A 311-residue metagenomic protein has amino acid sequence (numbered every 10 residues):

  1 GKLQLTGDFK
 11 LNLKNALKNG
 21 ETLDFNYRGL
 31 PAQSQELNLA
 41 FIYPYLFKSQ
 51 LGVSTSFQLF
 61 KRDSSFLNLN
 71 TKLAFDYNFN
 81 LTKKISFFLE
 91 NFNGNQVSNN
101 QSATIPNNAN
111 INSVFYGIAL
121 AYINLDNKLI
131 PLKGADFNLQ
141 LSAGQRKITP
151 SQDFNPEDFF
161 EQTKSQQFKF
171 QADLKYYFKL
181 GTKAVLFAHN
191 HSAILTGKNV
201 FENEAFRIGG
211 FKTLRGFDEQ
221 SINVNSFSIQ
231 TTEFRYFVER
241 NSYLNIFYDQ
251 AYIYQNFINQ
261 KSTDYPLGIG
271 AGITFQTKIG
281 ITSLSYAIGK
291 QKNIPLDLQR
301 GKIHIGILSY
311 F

Functional and structural regions predicted by a protein language model:
G1-L3, Q255-L267, I294-L296: Small/polar, glycine/serine/threonine/aspartate-rich low-complexity segments that form flexible
G1-L3, S113, G117-V238, I246-Q250 (+1 more regions): C-terminal outer-membrane beta-barrel translocator/porin domains of Gram-negative envelope proteins and their
G1-N138, V224, I281, S285-F311: Gram-negative/organellar outer-membrane beta-barrel architecture
L11, F41, L174, N190 (+5 more regions): Hydrophobic, well-ordered secondary-structure elements that form the walls of internal hydrophobic environments
F79, K83, F178-A184, R240-S242 (+1 more regions): Secondary-structure transition into beta-strands, especially the periplasmic turns and strand N-termini that construct
G181, F275-I279, F311: A generic beta-sheet turn/junction motif
Q230-E233, P266-T274: Short glycine-rich, acidic/polar surface loops and turns
D249-Y254, Q260, I279, K290-I294: C-terminal beta-signal and adjacent terminal beta-strands/loops of Gram-negative outer-membrane beta-barrel proteins
